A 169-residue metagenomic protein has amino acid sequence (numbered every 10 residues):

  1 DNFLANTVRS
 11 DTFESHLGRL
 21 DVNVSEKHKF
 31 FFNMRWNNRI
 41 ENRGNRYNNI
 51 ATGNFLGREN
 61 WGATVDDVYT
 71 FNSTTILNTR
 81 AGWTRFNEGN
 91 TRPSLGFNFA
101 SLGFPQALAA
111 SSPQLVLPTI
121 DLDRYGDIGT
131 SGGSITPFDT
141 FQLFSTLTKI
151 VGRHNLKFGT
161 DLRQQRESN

Functional and structural regions predicted by a protein language model:
D1-N169: Short acidic-glycine motifs
